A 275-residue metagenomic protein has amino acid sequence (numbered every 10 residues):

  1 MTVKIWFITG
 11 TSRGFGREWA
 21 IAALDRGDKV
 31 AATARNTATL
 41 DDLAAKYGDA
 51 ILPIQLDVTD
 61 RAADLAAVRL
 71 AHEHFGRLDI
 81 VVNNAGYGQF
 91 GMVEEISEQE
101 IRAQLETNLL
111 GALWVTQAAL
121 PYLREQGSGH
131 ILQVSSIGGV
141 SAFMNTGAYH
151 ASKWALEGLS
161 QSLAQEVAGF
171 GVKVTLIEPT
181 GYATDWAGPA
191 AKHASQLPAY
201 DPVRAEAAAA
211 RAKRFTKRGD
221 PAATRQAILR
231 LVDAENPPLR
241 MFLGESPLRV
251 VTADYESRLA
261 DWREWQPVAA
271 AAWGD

Functional and structural regions predicted by a protein language model:
S12-G14: Conserved glycine-rich cofactor-binding loop
L56-A66, E98: The beta1-alpha1 cofactor-binding region of Rossmann-like NAD(H)/NADP(H)-dependent oxidoreductases
M92-V93, E100-R102: Substrate-binding pocket helix/loop in short-chain dehydrogenase/reductase
E94, S141-G147: Active-site loop immediately N-terminal to the catalytic Tyr-X3-Lys motif of short-chain dehydrogenase/reductase
T116, S152: Active-site helix of classical SDR
S136: Residue(s) in the substrate-gating loop at a strand-loop-helix junction that position the organic substrate next
G169-P238: SDR active-site lid
